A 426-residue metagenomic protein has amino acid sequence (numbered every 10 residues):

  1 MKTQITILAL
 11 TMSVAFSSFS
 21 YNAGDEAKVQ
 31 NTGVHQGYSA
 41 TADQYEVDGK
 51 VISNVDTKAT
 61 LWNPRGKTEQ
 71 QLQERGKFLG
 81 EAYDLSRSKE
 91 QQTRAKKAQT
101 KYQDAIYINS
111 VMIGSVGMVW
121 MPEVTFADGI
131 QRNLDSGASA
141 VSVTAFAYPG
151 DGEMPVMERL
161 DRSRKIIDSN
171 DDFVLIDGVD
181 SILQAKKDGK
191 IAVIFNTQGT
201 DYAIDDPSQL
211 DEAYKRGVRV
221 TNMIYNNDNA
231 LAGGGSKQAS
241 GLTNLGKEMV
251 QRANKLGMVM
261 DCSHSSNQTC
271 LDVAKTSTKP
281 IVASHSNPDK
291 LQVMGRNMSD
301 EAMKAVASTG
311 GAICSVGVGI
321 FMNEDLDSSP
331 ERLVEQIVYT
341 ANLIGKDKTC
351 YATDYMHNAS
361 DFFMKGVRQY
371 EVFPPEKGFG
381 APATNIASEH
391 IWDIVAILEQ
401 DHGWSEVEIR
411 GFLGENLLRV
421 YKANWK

Functional and structural regions predicted by a protein language model:
M1-F19: Gram-negative bacterial Sec-dependent N-terminal signal peptides
Y21, N254-L256, C262-S266, T309 (+2 more regions): Glycoside hydrolase catalytic-domain context in secreted enzymes
G24-N222, N229-S236, V293-M303, A307-T309 (+1 more regions): N-terminal hydrophobic targeting/anchoring segments and the immediately downstream early-domain regions of hydrolases
I167-D168, G241-L256, V273-A283: Alpha-helix-loop-beta-strand connector modules within alpha/beta enzyme cores
D206-L210, T269-K279: Distinct, well-ordered alpha-helical segments
R216-N267, S388-I391: Metal-dependent enolase-superfamily TIM-barrel catalytic cores that perform enediolate-based chemistry
L256-V259, L271, K279, Q292 (+1 more regions): Phosphate/pyrophosphate-binding betaalpha-module
S263, S284-S286, V316, A352: Generic beta-strand/beta-sheet core signal
